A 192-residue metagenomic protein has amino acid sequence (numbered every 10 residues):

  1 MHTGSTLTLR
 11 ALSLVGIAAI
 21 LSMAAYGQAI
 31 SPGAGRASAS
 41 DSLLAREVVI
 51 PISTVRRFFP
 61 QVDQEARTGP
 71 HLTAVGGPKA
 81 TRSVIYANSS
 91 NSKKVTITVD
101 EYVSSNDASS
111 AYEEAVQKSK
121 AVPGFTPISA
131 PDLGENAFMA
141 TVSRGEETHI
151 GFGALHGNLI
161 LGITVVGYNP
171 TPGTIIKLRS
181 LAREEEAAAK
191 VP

Functional and structural regions predicted by a protein language model:
H2-V15: Bacterial N-terminal signal peptides that target proteins for export
S13-A24: Bacterial N-terminal signal peptides
Q28-N91, V122-D132, Y168, P172-P192: N-terminal "mature-domain start" segment
T81-Y112, I163: A short acidic-to-branched-hydrophobic micro-motif
Y102-A130: Long, charged/polar, surface-exposed segments that mediate recognition or autoinhibition
D107-S110, H149-G151, P172-I176: A short, polar/proline- and glycine-enriched secondary-structure boundary/capping micro-motif
G124-I150: Signature of long, low-cysteine stretches enriched in small and polar/charged residues
E147-P170: Short, well-structured beta-strand
